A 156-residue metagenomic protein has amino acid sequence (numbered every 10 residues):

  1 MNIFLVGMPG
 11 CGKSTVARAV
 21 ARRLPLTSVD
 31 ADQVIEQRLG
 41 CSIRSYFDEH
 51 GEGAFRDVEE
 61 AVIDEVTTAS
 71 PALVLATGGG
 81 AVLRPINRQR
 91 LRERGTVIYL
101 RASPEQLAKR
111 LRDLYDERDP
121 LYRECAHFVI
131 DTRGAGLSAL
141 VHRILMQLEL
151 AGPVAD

Functional and structural regions predicted by a protein language model:
L5: Hydrophobic anchor at the beta1->P-loop junction of P-loop NTPases
M8: P-loop (Walker A) phosphate-binding loop of NTP-binding proteins
K13: Conserved lysine of the Walker
V16: Hydrophobic positions on the alpha1 helix immediately C-terminal to the Walker A/P-loop
A19, R23, E117-D156: NTP-dependent small-molecule kinase module
D30-R92, L121: ATP-dependent small-molecule kinase phosphotransfer cores that center on conserved nucleotide phosphate-binding segments
G79-A81, S103-E105, A135: Short glycine-rich anion-binding loops that position phosphate/pyrophosphate groups of nucleotides and phosphorylated
E93-P120: A glycine- and Lys/Arg-enriched "phosphate-lid" helix/loop adjacent to the NTP-binding pocket of small-molecule kinases
